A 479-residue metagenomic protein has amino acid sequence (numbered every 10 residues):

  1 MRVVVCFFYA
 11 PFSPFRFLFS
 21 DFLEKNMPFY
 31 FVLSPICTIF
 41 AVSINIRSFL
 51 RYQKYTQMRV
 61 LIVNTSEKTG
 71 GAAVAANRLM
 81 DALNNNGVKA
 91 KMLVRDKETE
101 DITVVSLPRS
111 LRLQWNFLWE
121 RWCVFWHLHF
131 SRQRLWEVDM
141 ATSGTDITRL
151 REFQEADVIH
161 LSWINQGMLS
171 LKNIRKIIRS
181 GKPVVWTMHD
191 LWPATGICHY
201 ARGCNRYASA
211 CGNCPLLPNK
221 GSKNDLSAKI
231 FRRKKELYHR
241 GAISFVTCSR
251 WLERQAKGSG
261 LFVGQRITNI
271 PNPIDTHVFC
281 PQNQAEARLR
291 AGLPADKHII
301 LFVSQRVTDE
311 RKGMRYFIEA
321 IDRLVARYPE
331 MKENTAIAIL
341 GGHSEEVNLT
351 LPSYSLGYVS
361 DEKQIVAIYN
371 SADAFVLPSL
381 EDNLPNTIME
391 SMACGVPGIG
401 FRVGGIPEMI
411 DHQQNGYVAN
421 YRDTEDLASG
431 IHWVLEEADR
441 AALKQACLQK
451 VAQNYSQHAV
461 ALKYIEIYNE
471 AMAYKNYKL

Functional and structural regions predicted by a protein language model:
T195-Y200, G221-R266, I274-V278, Q284: A short, active-site helix/loop in glycosyltransferases that binds the activated sugar's phosphate group
P294-K312, I318-I321: Conserved donor-binding/catalytic core segment of Leloir-type glycosyltransferases
K332-N334, G341-V366: Nucleotide-activated donor-binding/catalytic signature segment of Leloir-type glycosyltransferases, i.e., the conserved
A367-A372: Short alpha-helical donor nucleotide-sugar binding micro-motif in glycosyltransferases
L380: Aromatic "clamp/platform" in nucleotide-sugar-dependent glycosyltransferases that forms part of the donor/acceptor
P397-G400: Short hydrophobic beta-strand element within catalytic cores of glycosyltransferases and related nucleotide-activated
H412-Q413, Y417-T424, W433-A438: Conserved acidic donor-binding segment of nucleotide-sugar-dependent glycosyltransferases
D439-N454, K463-E466, E470: A short, well-ordered alpha-helix in the C-terminal region of glycosyltransferases
